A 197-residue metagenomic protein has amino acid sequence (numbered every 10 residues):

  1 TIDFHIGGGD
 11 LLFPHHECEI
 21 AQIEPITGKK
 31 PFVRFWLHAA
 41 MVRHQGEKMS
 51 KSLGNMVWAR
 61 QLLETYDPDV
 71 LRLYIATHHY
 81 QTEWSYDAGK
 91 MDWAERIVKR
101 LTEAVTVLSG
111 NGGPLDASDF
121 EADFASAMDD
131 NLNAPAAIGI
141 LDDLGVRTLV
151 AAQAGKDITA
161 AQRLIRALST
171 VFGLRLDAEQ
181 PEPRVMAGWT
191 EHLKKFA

Functional and structural regions predicted by a protein language model:
T1-S109: Alpha-helical recognition segments enriched in aromatics with Gly/Pro capping that present substrate-recognition
F4-L11, Y86-V98, P114-L115, A154-S169 (+1 more regions): Short alpha-helical "patches" and their helix-cap loops
I20, K29-K30, M56-A59, P68 (+6 more regions): Alpha-helix initiation and N-capping motif
A21, V57, A122-S126, V146 (+1 more regions): Positions in alpha-helical segments
F35-A39, I75, A88, G112-D116 (+2 more regions): Short coil/turn segments at secondary-structure boundaries
M49-S50, P114-L115, A187-E191: Short helix-capping and inter-helix turn/linker motifs at the boundaries of alpha-helical repeat units
W84, K90-A154, I158: Helix-loop elements that line ligand-binding/catalytic pockets
G139-A197: Basic, alpha-helical terminal appendages of large translation-related enzymes
